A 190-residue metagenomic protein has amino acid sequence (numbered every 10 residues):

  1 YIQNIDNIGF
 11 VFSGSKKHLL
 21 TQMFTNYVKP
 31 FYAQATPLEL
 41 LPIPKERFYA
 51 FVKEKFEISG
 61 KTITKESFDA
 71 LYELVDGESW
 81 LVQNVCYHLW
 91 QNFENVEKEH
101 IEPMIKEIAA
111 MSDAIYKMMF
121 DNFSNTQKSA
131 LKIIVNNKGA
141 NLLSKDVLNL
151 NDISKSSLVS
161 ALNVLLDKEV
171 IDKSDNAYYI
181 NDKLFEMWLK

Functional and structural regions predicted by a protein language model:
Y1-V28: Sensor-1/coupling segment of RecA-like P-loop NTPase cores
Q3, A114-K117, N122-K190: C-terminal leucine-rich, beta-strand-based interaction scaffolds used for sensing/assembly
D6-I8, A33-T36: Short glycine-/polar-rich loops that comprise or flank the Walker A/P-loop and associated switch/sensor motifs
V11-F12, L40, N181: Small/polar loops that bind or transfer phosphate-bearing groups
S15-L19, I43-K45, F185: Conserved nucleotide-binding/hydrolysis micro-motifs of P-loop NTPases
T36-R47: Conserved AAA+ ATPase "SRH/arginine-finger" region at the nucleotide-binding site
Y49, K53-I115, K173-D175: Amphipathic alpha-helical "lid/sensor" segments that cap RecA-like P-loop NTPase cores
